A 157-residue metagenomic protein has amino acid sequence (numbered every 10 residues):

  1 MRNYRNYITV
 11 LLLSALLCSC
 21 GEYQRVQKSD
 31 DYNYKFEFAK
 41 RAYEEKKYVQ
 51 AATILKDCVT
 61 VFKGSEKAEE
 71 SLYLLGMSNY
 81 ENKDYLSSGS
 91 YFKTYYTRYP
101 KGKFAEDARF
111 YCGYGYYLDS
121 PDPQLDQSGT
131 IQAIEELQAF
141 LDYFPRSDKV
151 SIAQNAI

Functional and structural regions predicted by a protein language model:
R2-Y4, L16-I157: Acidic, polar-rich low-complexity tracts and alpha-helical solenoid repeat scaffolds
T9-L16: Bacterial N-terminal signal peptides
